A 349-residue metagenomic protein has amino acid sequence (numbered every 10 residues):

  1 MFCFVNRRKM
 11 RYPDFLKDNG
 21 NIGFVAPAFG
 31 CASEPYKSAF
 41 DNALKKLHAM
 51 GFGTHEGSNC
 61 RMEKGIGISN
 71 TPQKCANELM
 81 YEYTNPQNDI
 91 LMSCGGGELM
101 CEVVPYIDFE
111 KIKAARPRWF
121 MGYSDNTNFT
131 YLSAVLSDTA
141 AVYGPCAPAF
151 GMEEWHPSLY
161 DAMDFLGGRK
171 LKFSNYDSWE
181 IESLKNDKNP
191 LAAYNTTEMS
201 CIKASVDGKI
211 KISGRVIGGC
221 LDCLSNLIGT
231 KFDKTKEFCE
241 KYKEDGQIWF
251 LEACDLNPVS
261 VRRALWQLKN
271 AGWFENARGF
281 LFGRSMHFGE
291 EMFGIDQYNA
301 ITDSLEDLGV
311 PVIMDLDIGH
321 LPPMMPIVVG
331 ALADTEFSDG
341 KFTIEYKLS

Functional and structural regions predicted by a protein language model:
F2-Q87: ATP/NTP phosphate-donor binding region
I90-M92, M121, I248-F250, L281: Structural motif
M92-C101, Y106, Y123: N-terminal glycine-rich "phosphate-gripper" loop used for MgATP/nucleotide binding and carboxylate activation
I107-L132, A140-P148, L308-V312: Short, acidic/small-residue loops that bind anionic groups at enzyme active sites
N126-K172, Y176, L316-S349: Peripheral docking tails and interdomain loops at the edges of cofactor- or intermediate-handling domains
V142-D222: Conserved anion/nucleotide-ligand pocket segment
R215-V261: Oxyanion-binding "anion nests"
P258-S349: C-terminal active-site/capping subdomain that shapes the small-molecule cofactor and substrate pocket of enzyme
